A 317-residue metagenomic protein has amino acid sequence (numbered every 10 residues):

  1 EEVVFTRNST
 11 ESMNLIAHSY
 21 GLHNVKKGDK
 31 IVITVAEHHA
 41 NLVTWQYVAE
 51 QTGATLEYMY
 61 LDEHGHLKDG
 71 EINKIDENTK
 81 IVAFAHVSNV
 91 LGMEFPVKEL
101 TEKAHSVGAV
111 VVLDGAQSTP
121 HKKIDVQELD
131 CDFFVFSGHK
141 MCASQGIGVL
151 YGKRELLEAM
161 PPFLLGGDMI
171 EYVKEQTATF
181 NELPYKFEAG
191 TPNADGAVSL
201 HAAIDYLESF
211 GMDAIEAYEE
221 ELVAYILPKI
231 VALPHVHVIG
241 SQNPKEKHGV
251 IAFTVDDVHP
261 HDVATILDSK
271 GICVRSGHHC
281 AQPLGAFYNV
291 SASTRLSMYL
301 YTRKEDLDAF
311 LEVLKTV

Functional and structural regions predicted by a protein language model:
E1-V317: Pyridoxal 5′-phosphate
